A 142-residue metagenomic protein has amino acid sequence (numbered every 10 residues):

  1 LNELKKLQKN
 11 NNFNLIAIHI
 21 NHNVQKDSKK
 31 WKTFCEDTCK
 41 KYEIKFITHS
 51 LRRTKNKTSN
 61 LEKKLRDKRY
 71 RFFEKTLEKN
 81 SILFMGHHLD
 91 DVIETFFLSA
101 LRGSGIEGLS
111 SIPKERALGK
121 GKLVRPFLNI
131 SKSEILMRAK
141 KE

Functional and structural regions predicted by a protein language model:
L1-E142: Core alpha/beta nucleotide-donor-binding catalytic domains of modification enzymes
